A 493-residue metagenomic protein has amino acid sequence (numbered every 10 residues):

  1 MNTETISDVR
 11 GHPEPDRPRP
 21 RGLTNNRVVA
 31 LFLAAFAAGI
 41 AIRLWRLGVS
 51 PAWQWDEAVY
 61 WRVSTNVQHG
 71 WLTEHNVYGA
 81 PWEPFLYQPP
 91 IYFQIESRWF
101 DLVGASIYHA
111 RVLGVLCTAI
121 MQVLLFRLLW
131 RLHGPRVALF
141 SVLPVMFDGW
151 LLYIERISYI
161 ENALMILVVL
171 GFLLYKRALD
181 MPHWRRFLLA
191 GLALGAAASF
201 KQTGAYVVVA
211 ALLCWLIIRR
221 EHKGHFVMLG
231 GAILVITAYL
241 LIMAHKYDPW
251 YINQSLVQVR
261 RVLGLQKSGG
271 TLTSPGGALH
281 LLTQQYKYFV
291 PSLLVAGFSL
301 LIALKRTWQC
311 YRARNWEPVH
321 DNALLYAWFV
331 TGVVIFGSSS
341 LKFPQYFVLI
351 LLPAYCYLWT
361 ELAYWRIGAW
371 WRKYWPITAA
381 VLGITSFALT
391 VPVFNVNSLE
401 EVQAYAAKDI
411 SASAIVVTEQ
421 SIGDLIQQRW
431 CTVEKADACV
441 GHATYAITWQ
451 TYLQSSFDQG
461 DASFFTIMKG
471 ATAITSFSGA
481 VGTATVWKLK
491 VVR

Functional and structural regions predicted by a protein language model:
T5, L33-F36, I233-L234, V295 (+1 more regions): Signature aromatic-anchored transmembrane alpha helix within multi-pass, membrane-resident enzymes that catalyze glycan
H12, R17, R131-R136, G171-F187 (+2 more regions): Membrane-interface transmembrane helices that cradle and orient dolichyl/undecaprenyl
G22-R27, F126, W130-R131, R136-V137 (+5 more regions): Membrane-interface helix-loop-helix junctions at transmembrane boundaries of multi-pass membrane enzymes, predominantly
L44-R46, A58-P84, P90-Q94, R98 (+2 more regions): Extracytosolic helix-loop segments that constitute the early lumenal/periplasmic catalytic or substrate-binding loops
Q54, W150-A163, F343: Short acidic/glycine- and proline-prone juxtamembrane loop motifs at membrane-interface regions of multi-pass membrane
Y60-G70, V208-P318, G332, G337-S340 (+1 more regions): Transmembrane-lumen/periplasm boundary regions of multi-pass, lipid-linked membrane glycan transferases
V112-H133, L170: Transmembrane-helix motifs of polytopic, lipid-linked glycan transferases
P392-E400, A407-Q454, S478-K488: Short periplasmic/luminal acceptor-recognition loop of GT-C membrane glycosyltransferases, typified by
